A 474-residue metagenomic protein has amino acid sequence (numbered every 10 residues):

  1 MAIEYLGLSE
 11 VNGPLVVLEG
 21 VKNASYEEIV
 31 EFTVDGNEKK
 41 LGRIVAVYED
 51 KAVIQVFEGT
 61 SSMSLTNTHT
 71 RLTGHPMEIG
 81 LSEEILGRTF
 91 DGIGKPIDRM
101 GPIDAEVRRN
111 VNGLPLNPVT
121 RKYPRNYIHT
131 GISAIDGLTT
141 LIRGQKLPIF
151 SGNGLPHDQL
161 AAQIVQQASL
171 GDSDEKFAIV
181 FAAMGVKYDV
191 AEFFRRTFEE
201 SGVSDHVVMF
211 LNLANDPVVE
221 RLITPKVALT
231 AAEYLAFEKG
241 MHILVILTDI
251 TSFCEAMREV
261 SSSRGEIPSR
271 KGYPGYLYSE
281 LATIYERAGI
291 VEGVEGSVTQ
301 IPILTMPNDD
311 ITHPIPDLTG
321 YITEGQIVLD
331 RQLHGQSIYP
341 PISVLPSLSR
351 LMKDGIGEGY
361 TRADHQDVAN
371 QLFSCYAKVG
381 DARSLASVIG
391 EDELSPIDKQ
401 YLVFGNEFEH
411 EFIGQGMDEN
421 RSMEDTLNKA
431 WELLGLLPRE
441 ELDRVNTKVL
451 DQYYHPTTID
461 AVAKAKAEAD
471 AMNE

Functional and structural regions predicted by a protein language model:
M1-R88, I93-I97: N-terminal accessory targeting/assembly segments
S9, V45, Q55, R71 (+6 more regions): Residues in well-ordered beta-strands of folded domains
G13, E49, G94, L116 (+3 more regions): Residues that form or immediately flank small-molecule/cofactor binding pockets and catalytic motifs
G13, N37-K39, E49, E106 (+3 more regions): A generic structural motif
V21, D35, V47, F57 (+6 more regions): Generic beta-structure capping elements
T68-T70, M77, L81-E84, I97-Q145 (+3 more regions): P-loop NTPase nucleotide-binding/switch module
G137-N473: P-loop NTPase catalytic core
